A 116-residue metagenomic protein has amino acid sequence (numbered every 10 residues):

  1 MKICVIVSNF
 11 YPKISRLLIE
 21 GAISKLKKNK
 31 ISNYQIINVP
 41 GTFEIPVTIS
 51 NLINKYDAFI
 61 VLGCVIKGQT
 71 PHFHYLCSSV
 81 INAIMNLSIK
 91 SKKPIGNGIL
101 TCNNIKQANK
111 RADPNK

Functional and structural regions predicted by a protein language model:
M1-I36: Glycine-rich phosphate/diphosphate-binding loop of Rossmann-like nucleotide-binding domains
N9-F10, C64-V65, L100-N104: Short, ordered loop/turn segments at secondary-structure junctions
P12, R16, E20, V39-T42 (+3 more regions): Electropositive phosphate-/nucleotide-binding environments in soluble metabolic enzymes
G21, K25-N29, L52-K55, A83-S91 (+1 more regions): Change "in soluble alpha/beta enzymes" to "in soluble alpha/beta proteins
K28-K55: Active-site rim loops that border cofactor/substrate pockets in soluble metabolic enzymes
I36, A58-L62, P94-L100: Short beta-strand segments at enzyme active-site cores
V47-I84: Glycine-rich phosphate-binding loop
N82-K116: C-terminal binding/interaction regions
